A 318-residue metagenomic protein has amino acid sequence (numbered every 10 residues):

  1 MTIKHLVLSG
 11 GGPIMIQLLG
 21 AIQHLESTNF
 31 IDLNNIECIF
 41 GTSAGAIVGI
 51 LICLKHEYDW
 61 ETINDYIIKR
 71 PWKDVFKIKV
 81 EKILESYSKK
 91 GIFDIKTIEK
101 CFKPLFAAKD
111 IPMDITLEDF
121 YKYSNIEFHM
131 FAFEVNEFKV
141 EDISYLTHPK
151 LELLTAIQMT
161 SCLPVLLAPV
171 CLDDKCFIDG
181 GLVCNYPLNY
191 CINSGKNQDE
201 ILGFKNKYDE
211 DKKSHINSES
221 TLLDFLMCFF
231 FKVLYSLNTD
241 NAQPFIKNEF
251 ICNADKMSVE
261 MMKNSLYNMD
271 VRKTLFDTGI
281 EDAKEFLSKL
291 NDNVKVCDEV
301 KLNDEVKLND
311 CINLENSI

Functional and structural regions predicted by a protein language model:
M1-T42, I47-I318: Patatin-like phospholipase
